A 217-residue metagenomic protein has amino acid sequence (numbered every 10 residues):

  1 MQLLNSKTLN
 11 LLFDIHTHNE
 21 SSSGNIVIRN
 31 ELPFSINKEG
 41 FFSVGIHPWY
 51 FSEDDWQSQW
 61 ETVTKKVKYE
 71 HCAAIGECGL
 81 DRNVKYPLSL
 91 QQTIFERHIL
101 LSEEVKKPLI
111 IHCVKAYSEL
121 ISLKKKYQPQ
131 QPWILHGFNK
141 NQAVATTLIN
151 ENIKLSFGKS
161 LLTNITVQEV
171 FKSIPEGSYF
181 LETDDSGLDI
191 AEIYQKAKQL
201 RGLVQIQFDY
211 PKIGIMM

Functional and structural regions predicted by a protein language model:
M1-M217: Mid-domain alpha/beta scaffold segments of enzyme catalytic cores
